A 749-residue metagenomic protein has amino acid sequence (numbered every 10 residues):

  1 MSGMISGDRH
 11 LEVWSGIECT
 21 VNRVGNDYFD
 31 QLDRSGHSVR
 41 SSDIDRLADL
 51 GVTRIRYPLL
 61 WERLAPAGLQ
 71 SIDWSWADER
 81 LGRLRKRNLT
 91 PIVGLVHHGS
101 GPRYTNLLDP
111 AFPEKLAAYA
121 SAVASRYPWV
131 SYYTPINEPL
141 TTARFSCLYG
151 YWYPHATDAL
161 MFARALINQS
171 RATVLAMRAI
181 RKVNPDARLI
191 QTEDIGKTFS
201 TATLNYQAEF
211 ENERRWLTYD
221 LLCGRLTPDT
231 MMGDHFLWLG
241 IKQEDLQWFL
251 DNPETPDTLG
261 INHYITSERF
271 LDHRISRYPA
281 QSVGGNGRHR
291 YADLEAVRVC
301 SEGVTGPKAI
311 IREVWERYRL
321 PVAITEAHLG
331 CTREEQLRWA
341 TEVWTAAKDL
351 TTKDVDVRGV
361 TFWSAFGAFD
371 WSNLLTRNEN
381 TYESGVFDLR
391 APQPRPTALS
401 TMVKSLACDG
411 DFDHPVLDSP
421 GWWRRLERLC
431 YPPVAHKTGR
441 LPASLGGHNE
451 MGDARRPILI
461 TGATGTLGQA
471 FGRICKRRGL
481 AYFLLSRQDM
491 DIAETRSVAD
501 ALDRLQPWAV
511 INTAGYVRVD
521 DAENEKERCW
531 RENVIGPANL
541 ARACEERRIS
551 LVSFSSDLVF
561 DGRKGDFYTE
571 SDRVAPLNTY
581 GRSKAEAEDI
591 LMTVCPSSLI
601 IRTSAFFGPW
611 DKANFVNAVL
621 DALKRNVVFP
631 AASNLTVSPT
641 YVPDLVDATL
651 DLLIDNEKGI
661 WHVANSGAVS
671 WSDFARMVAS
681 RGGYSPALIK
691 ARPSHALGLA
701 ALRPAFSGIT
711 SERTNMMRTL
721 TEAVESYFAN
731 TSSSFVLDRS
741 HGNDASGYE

Functional and structural regions predicted by a protein language model:
S2-C19, D78-E335, T341, T345-G447: Active-site region of glycoside hydrolase catalytic domains
S38-L60, P253-E254, T258: Catalytic domains of carbohydrate-active enzymes, especially glycoside hydrolases
A156-M161, R531, I535-N539, E546 (+2 more regions): Catalytic helix-loop patch of NAD(P)-dependent Rossmann-fold dehydrogenases
S200, D589-V637, D644: NAD(P)-dependent short-chain dehydrogenase/reductase
E450, R718-E749: Amphipathic terminal alpha-helices
R456, V646-T649, D655-A700, F728 (+1 more regions): Mid/C-terminal beta-alpha module of Rossmann-like enzyme folds, strongest in SDR-family dehydrogenases/epimerases
R456-R477: N-terminal Rossmann NAD(P)H-binding glycine-rich loop of SDR-like oxidoreductase domains
T495-E532: NAD(P)H-binding glycine-rich loop region in Rossmannoid oxidoreductase-like domains and their noncatalytic homologs
